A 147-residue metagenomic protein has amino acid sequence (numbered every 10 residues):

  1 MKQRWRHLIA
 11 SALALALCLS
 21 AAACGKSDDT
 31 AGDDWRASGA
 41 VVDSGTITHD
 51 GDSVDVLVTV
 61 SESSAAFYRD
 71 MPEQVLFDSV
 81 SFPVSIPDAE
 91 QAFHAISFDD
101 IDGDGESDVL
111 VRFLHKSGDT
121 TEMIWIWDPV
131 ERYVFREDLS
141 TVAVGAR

Functional and structural regions predicted by a protein language model:
M1-A12: Bacterial N-terminal signal peptides that target proteins for export
L19-A23: C-terminal motif of bacterial Sec signal peptides marking the signal peptidase cleavage site
C24-I101, E106-R147: Beta-propeller-forming repeat regions
